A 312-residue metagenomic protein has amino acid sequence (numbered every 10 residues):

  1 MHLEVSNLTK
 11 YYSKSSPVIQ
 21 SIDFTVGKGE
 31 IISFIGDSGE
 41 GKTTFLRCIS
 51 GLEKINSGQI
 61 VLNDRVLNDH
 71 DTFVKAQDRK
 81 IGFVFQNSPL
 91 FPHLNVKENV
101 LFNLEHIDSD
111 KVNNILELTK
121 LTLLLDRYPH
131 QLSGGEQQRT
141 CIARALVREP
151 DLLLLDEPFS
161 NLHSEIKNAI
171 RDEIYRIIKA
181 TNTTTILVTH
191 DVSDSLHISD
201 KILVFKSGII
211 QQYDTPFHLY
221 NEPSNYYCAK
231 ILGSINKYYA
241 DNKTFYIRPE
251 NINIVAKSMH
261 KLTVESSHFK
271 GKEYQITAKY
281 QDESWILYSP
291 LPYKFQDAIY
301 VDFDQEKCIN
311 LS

Functional and structural regions predicted by a protein language model:
M1-V5, K10-S21, K28, H70-V74 (+1 more regions): A short, flexible loop at the N-terminus of ABC-type nucleotide-binding domains that lies
I32-S33, F83: Short beta-strand immediately N-terminal to the Walker A/P-loop
I35-D37: The feature captures the beta-strand-to-loop junction immediately N-terminal to the Walker
S50: Helix-to-loop junction immediately C-terminal to a conserved catalytic motif
N56-L67, I210: ABC nucleotide-binding domain "signature motif"
V66-F83, L219: ABC ATPase NBD coupling module
K80-G82, Q86, P92-S224: ABC ATPase nucleotide-binding domains
T244-S312: Non-catalytic connector elements of ABC transporters
